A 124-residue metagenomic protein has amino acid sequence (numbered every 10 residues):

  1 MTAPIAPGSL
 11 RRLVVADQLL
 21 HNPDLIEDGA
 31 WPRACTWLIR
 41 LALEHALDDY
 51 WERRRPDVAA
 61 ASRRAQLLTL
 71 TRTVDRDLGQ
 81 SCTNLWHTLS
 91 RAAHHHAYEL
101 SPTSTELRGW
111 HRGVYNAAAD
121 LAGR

Functional and structural regions predicted by a protein language model:
M1-A30, A122-G123: Charged alpha-helical initiation segments
M1-T2, P56-R124: Long, charged low-complexity segments
L19-E27, D49, R53, A93-L100 (+1 more regions): Secondary-structure edge/capping motif, primarily at the C-terminal ends of alpha-helices and the immediately following
L20-D24, L38, A46, Q66: Amphipathic alpha-helical interface segments
W31-E52: Short, hydrophobic, well-ordered secondary-structure elements
